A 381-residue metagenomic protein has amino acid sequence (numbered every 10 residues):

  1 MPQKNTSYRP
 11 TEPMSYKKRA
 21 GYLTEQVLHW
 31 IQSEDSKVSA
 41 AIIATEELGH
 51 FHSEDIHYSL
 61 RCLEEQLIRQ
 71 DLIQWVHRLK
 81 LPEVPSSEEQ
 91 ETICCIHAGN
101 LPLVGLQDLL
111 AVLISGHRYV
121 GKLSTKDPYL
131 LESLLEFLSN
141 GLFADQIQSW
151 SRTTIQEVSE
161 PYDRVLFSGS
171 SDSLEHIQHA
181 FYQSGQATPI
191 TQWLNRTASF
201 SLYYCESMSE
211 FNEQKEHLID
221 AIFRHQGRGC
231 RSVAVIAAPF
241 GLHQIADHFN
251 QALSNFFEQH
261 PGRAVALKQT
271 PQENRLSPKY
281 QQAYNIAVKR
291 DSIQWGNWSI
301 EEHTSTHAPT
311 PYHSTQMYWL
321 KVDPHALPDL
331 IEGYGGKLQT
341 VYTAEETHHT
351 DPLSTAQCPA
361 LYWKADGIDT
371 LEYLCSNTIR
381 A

Functional and structural regions predicted by a protein language model:
M1-C94, W319-L320, A326, L338-E346: N-terminal Rossmann-like NAD(P)+-binding subdomain of aldehyde/semialdehyde dehydrogenases
R19, G116, C205, P239 (+1 more regions): Residue-level signal for inorganic ion chemistry
H77-G141, S149: Conserved small-residue-rich beta-alpha loop and adjacent elements that most often cradle the phosphate/pyrophosphate
L79-N100, W150-P161, S299-H313: Donor nucleotide-activated moiety binding/catalytic core segment of transferases that use nucleotide-activated donors
I96-G99, K122-T125, F167-S170, R196-T197 (+2 more regions): Short His-Asn-centered micro-motif
S133-N140, E175-S184, H248-L253, H348-Q357: Short, aromatic/basic amphipathic alpha-helical patches
L142-L242, A365-A381: Conserved NAD(P)+-binding/catalytic subdomain of aldehyde/semialdehyde dehydrogenases
R224-A381: NAD(P)-dependent aldehyde/semialdehyde dehydrogenase
